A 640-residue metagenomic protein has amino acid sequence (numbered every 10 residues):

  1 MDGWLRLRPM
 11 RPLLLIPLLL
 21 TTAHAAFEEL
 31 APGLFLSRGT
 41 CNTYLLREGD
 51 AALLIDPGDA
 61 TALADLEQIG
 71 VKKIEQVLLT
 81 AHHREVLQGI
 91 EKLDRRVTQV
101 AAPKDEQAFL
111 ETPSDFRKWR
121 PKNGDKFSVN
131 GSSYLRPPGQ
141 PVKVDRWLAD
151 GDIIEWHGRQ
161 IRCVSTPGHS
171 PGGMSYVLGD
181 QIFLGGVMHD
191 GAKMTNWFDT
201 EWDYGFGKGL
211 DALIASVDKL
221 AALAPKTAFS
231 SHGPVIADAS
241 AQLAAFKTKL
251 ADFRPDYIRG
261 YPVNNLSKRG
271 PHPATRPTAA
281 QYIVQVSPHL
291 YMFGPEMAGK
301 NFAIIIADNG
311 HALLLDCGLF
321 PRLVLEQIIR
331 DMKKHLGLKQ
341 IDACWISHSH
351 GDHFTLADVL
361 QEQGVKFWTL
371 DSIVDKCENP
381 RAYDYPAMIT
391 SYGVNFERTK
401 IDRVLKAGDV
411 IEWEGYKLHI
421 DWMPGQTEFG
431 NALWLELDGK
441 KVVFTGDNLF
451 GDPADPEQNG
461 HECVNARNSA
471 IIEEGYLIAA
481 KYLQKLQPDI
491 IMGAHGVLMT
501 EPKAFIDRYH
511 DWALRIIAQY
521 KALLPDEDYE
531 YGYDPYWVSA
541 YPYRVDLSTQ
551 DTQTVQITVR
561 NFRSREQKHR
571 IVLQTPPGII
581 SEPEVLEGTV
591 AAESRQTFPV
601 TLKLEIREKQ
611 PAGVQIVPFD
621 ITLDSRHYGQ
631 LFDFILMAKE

Functional and structural regions predicted by a protein language model:
G3, L63-I153, L323-V324, R330-V410: Active-site HxH/HxHxD metal-binding segment of metal-dependent hydrolases
F27-I69, S175-D190, I283-K334, A432-G451: Conserved beta-strand hairpin/beta-sheet module of binuclear metal-dependent hydrolase folds, prominently
A52, P138-K143, I153, Q160-A241 (+5 more regions): Metallo-beta-lactamase
I517-S548: Low-complexity, acidic Ser/Thr/Pro/Gly-rich terminal tails and inter-domain linkers that flank the onset of structured
S548, R560-E566: Short solvent-exposed strand-capping/beta-turn motif centered on an Asx-Ser/Thr pair
S564-G578: Short acidic, flexible loop segments centered on an aromatic residue
I579-Q610: Intrinsically disordered, low-complexity Pro/Gly/Ser/Thr-rich segments with frequent PxxP/GP/PP motifs and embedded
R607-E640: Terminal connector regions
